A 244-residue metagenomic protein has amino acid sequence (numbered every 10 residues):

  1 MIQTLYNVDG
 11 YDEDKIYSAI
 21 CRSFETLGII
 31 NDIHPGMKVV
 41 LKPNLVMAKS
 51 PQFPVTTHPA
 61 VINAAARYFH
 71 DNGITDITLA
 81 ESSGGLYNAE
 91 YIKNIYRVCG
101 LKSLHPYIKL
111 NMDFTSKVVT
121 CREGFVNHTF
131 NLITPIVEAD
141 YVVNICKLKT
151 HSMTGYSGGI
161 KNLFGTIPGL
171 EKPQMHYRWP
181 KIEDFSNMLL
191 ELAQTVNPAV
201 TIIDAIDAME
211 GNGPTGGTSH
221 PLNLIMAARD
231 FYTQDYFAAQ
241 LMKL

Functional and structural regions predicted by a protein language model:
M1-L244: N-terminal and secondary-structure boundary signal
